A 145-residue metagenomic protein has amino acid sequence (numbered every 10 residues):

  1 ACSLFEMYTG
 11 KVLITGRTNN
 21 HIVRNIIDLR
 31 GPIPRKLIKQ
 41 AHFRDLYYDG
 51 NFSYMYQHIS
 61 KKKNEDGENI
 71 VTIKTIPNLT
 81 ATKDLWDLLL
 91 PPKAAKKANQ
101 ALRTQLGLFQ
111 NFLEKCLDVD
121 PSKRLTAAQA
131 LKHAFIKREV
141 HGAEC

Functional and structural regions predicted by a protein language model:
A1-G10: Short, conserved alpha-helix in the C-lobe of eukaryotic-like protein kinase catalytic domains
S3, H21-N25: Alpha-helical scaffold elements adjacent to nucleotide-binding pockets in ATP/GTP-utilizing enzyme cores
G10, D28-P32, I136: Short, well-ordered loop/turn and helix-capping segments at boundaries between secondary-structure elements and domains
G10-K11, K115: Short active-site oxyanion
K11-T18: Activation segment of protein kinase catalytic domains
R24-G31, H42-D45, Q110-P121, L131-K132: C-lobe helix-loop cap of protein kinase catalytic domains
I33-E114: C-terminal lobe substrate-recognition/regulatory segment of protein kinase catalytic domains
R103, K115, S122-C145: Regulatory extensions flanking the kinase catalytic core
